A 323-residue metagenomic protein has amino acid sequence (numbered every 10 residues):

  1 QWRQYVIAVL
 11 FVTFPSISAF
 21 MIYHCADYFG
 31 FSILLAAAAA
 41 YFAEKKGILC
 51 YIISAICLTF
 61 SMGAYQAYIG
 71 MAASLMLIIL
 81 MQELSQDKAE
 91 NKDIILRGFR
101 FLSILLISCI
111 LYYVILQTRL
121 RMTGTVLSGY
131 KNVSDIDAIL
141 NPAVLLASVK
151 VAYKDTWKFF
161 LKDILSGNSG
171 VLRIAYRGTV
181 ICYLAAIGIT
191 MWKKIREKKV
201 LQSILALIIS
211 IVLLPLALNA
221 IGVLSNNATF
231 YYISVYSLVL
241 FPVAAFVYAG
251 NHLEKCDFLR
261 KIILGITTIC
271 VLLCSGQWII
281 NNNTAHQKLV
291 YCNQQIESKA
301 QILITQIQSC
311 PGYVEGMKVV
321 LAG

Functional and structural regions predicted by a protein language model:
Q1-T13, L34, I48-L49: Transmembrane-helix signature of polytopic, membrane-embedded enzymes that assemble or transfer cell-envelope glycans
A36-Y51, E83-A89: Membrane-interface transmembrane helices that cradle and orient dolichyl/undecaprenyl
C50-Q66, M71, L77: Membrane-interface alpha helices of multi-pass inner-membrane proteins
I52, T179, N251-I280: Signature aromatic-anchored transmembrane alpha helix within multi-pass, membrane-resident enzymes that catalyze glycan
M71-C109: Perimembrane helix-loop-helix junctions
W157-L201: Hydrophobic, aromatic-rich transmembrane alpha-helices and their immediate juxtamembrane boundary segments
S210-L253: Hydrophobic/aromatic-rich transmembrane helices and adjacent perimembrane loops
C274-G323: Membrane-embedded, lumen/periplasm-facing catalytic core of multi-pass transferases that use lipid-linked donors
